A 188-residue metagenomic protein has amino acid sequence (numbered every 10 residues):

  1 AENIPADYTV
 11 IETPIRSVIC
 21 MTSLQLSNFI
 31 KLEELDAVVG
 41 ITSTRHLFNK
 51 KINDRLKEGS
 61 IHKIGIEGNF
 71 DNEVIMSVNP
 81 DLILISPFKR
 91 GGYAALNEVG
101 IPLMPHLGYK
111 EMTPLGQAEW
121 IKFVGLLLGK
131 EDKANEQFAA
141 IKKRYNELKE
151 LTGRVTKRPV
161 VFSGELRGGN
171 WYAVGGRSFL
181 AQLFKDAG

Functional and structural regions predicted by a protein language model:
A1-M76, L82-F88: A short, structured surface patch at a secondary-structure boundary
D7, I11-P14, V99, K157 (+1 more regions): Residues that flank catalytic or metal-binding motifs in active/ligand-binding sites
S23, A118, S178-A181: A structural signal for well-ordered alpha-helical segments within the folded catalytic domains of diverse enzymes
N28, V74, F123, Q182-D186: Amphipathic alpha-helical segments that form well-ordered structural scaffolds and often line/cohere around active
F29-E33, A94-N97, V174-R177: Short, solvent-exposed loop/turn and secondary-structure capping segments
E34, V99-I101, A187: Short, structured coil segments at secondary-structure junctions
S60, D71, S77, D81-W171: Extracytoplasmic substrate-binding proteins
Y172-G188: Alpha-helical, coiled-coil/dimerization segments enriched in small aliphatic residues
